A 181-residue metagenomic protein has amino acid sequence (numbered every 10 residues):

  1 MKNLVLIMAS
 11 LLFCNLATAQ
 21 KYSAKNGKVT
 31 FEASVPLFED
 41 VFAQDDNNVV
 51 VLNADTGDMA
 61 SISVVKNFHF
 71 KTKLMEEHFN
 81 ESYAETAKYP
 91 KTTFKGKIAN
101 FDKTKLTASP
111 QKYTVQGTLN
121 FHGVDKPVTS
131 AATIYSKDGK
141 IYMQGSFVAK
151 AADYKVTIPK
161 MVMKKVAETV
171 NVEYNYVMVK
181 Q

Functional and structural regions predicted by a protein language model:
M1-S23: Bacterial Sec-dependent N-terminal signal peptides
Q20-Q181: Low-complexity, acidic/polar, glycine-enriched regions of mature
